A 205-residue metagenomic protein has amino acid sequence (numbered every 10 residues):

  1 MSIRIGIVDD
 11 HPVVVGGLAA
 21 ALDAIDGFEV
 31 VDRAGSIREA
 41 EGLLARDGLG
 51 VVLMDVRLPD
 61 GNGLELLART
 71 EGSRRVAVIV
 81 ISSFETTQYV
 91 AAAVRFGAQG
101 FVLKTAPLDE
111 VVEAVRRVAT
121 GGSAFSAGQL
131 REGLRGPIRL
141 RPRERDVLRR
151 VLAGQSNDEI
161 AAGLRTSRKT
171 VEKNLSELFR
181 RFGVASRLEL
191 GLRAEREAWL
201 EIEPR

Functional and structural regions predicted by a protein language model:
V14, P59: The feature encodes the CheY-like receiver
R33, V52, V78-I79, F101-V102: Two-component signal transduction core modules
R33-V51: Acidic, metal-coordinating helix/loop segments flanking the phosphotransfer/catalytic sites of two-component signaling
G35-S36, N62-E65: Acidic catalytic/metal-coordinating carboxylates
G42, L64-R75: Short amphipathic alpha-helix used as the core "switch/output" element in two-component signaling
D55, S82: Active-site residues of response regulator receiver
Q88-L148, W199-L200: Short, flexible helix-to-coil linker/hinge segments that flank and couple to helix-turn-helix
G154-E189, R193: Recognition helix of helix-turn-helix DNA-binding domains
